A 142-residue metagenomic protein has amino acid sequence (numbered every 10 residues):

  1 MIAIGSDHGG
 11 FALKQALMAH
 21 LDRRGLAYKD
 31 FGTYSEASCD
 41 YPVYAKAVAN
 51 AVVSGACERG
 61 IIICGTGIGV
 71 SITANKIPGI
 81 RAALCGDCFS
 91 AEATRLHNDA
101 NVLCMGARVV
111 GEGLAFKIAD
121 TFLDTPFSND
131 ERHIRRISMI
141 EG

Functional and structural regions predicted by a protein language model:
M1-I2, C57-G60, G79-R81: Short active-site oxyanion
M1-L17: N-terminal beta1-alpha1 ligand-phosphate binding loop
G5, G9, C88-G142: C-terminal binding/interaction regions
K14, Y41, A45, S71 (+3 more regions): A general structural signal for well-ordered alpha-helical segments in protein cores
A16-L26: A short, Lys/Arg-enriched amphipathic alpha-helix followed by its capping loop at the start of a domain
A27-S38: A short beta-strand-loop structural module common to alpha/beta enzyme folds
Y44-I62, T66: Short, structured active-site "lid" loops
G69-I80, F89: Short Gly/Thr/Asp-enriched flexible loops that form oxyanion-binding sites at enzyme active sites
